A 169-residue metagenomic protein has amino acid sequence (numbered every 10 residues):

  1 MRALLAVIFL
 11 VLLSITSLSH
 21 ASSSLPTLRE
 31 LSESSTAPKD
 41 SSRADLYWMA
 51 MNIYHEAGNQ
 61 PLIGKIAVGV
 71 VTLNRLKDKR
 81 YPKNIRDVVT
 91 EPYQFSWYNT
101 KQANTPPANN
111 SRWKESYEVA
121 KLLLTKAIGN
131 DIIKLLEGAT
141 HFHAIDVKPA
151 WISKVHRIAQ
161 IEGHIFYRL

Functional and structural regions predicted by a protein language model:
M1-L4: Positively charged n-region of N-terminal signal peptides that target proteins for export
V7-I8: Intrinsically disordered, low-complexity regulatory segments
S14-T16: N-terminal signal peptide c-region/cleavage motif recognized by signal peptidases
L18-H20: Signal peptide cleavage region of secreted peptide precursors
S22-L169: Bacterial extracytoplasmic/cell-wall-associated proteins, especially those involved in peptidoglycan
